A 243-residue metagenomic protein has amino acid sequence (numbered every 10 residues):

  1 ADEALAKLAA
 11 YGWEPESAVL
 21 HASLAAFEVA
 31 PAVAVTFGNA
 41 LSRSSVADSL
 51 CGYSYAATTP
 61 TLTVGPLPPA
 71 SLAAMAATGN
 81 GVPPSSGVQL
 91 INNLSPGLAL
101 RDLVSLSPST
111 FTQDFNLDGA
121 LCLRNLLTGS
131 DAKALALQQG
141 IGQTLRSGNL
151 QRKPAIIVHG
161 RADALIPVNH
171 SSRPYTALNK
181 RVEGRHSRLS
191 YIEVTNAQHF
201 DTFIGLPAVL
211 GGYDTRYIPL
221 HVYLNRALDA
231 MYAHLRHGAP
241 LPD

Functional and structural regions predicted by a protein language model:
A1-D243: C-terminal His-loop and adjacent cap/lid subdomain of alpha/beta-hydrolase
